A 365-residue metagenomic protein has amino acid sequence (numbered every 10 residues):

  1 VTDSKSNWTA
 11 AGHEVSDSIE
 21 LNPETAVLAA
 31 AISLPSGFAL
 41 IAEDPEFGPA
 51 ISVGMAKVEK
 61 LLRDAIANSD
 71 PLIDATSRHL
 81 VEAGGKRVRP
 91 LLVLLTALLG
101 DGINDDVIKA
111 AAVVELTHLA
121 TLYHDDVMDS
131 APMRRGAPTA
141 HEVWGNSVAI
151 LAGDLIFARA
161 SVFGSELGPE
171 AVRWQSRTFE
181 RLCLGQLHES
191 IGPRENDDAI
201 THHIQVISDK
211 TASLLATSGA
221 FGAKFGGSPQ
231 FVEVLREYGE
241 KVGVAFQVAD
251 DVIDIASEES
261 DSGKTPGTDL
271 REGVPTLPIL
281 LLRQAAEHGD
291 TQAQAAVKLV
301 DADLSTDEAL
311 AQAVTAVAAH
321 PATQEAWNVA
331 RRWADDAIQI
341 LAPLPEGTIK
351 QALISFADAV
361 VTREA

Functional and structural regions predicted by a protein language model:
V1-A365: All-alpha prenyltransferase/terpene-synthase fold signal
